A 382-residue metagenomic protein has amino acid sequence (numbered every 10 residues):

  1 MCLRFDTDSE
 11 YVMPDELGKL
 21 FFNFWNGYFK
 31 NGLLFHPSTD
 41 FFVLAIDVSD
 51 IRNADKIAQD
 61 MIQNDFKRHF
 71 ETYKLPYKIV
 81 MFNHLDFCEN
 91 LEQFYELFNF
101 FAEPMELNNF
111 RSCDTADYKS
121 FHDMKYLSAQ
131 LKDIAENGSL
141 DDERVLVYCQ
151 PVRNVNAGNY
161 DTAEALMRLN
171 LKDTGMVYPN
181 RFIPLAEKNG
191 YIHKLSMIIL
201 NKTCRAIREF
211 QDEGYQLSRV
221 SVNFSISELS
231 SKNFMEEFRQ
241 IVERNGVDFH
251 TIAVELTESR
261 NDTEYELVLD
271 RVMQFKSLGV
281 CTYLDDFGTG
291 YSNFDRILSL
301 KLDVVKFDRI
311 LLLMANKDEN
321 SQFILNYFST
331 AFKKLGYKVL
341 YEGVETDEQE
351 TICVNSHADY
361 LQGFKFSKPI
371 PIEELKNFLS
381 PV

Functional and structural regions predicted by a protein language model:
M1-K125: Cyclic-dinucleotide signaling modules
C2-G18, F22, T39, G175-P179 (+3 more regions): Catalytic-site-adjacent helices and loops of nucleotide signaling machinery
Y11-V12, N23-L33, F70-E71, N137-L140 (+6 more regions): Nucleotide second-messenger and two-component phosphorelay signaling modules
N83-F87, A157-A163, Y191-L267, G343: Catalytic core of bacterial c-di-GMP phosphodiesterases, primarily the EAL and HD-GYP domains, capturing alpha-helical
F87-L146, A186-G190, M235, V268 (+1 more regions): C-di-GMP signaling machinery
D117-L185, N223, L284, S367-P371: Active-site core of bacterial EAL-family cyclic-dinucleotide phosphodiesterase domains
K172, S225-K232, T251-E264, L278-V382: EAL-family c-di-GMP phosphodiesterase catalytic domain
I207-Q211, V242-E243, L269-S277, N326-K333 (+1 more regions): Surface-exposed amphipathic alpha-helices with a cationic face
